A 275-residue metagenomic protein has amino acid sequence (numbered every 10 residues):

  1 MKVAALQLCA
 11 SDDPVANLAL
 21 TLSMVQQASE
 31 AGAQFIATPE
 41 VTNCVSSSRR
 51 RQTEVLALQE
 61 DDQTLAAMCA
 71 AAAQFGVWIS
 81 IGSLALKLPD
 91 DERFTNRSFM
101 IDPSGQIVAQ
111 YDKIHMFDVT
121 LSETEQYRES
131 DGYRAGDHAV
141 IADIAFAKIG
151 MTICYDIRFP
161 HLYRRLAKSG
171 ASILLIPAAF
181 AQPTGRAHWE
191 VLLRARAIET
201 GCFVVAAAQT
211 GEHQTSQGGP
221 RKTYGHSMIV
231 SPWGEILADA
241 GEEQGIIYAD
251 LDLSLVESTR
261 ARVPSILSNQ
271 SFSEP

Functional and structural regions predicted by a protein language model:
M1-D12, A37, R97, Q110 (+2 more regions): Active-site-proximal beta-strand elements of phosphoester/diester hydrolases
P14, L22-S104, Q110, F180-E199: Cys-nucleophile CN-hydrolase/nitrilase-fold catalytic domain and related Cys-dependent amidase chemistry that acts on
A16-V25, R158-R164: Short, acidic/polar
C44, F99, Q110-F117, M228 (+1 more regions): Short beta->alpha transition motifs characteristic of CBS
E60-S80, K148, C154-I247: CN hydrolase (nitrilase-like) catalytic-core segments centered on the catalytic cysteine and neighboring Lys/Glu
I81-S83, R97-M100, V140-A142, S227-I229 (+1 more regions): Short beta-strand scaffold segments in enzyme catalytic cores
P89-S169, Q182-V191, A195, A261-S265: Active-site catalytic loop in hydrolytic enzyme cores
V256-P275: A conserved C-terminal secondary-structure "cap"
